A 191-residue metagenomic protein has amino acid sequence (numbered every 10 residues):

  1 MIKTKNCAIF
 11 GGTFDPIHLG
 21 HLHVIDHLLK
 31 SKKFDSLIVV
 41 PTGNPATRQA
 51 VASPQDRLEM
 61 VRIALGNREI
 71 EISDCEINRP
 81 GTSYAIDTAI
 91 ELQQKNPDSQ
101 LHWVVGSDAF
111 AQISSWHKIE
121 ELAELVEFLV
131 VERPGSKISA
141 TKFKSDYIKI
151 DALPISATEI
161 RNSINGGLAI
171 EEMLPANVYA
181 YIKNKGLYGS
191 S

Functional and structural regions predicted by a protein language model:
M1-S191: Nucleotidyltransferase catalytic core that binds NTPs
